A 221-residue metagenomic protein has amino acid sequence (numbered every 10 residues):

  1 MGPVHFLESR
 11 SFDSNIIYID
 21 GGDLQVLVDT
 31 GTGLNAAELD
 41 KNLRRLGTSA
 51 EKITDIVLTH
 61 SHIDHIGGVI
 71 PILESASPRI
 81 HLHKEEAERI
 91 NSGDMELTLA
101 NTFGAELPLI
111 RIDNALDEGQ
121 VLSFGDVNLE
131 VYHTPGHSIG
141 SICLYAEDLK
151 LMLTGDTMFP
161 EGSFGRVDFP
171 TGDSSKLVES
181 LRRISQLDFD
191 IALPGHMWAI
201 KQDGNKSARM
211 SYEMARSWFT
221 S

Functional and structural regions predicted by a protein language model:
M1-L46, C143-G155: Conserved beta-strand hairpin/beta-sheet module of binuclear metal-dependent hydrolase folds, prominently
G2, P78-R79, D190: A structural micro-motif
P3-E8, I56-T59, L129-Y132, D168-T171: Short, flexible loop segments at the rims of nucleotide/cofactor-binding pockets, characterized by
N15-I17, N114, G119-Q120, I142: Residue-level detector of beta-strand structural context in well-folded domains
V26-V28, V57, I80, L151-L153 (+1 more regions): Residue-level marker for buried hydrophobic side chains located in beta-strands that build the well-ordered beta-sheet
G33-L34, E96, N128-P135, I139-A215 (+1 more regions): Metallo-beta-lactamase
L34-A37, R44-V121, E213-S217: Active-site HxH/HxHxD metal-binding segment of metal-dependent hydrolases
